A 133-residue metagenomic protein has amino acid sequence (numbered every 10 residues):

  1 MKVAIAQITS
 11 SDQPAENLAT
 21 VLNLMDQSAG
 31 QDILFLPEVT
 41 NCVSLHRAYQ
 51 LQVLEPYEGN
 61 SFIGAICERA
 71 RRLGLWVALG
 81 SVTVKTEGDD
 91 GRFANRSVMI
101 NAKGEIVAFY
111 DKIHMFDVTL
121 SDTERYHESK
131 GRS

Functional and structural regions predicted by a protein language model:
M1-D12, R96, F109-I113: Active-site-proximal beta-strand elements of phosphoester/diester hydrolases
I5-Q7, G30-L54: Short, conserved active-site loops that position catalytic residues or coordinate cofactors/metal ions across diverse
A15-M25: Short, acidic/polar
L24-L36, T40, E124-S133: Active-site beta-loop-alpha substructure in enzyme catalytic cores, prototypically the cysteine-centered nucleophile
Q52-G64, E124-Y126: A short acidic, glycine-rich active-site loop that binds or catalyzes chemistry on phosphate/adenosine moieties
G59-K85: A short, hydrophobic beta-strand-centered structural micro-motif
G88-S133: Active-site catalytic loop in hydrolytic enzyme cores
